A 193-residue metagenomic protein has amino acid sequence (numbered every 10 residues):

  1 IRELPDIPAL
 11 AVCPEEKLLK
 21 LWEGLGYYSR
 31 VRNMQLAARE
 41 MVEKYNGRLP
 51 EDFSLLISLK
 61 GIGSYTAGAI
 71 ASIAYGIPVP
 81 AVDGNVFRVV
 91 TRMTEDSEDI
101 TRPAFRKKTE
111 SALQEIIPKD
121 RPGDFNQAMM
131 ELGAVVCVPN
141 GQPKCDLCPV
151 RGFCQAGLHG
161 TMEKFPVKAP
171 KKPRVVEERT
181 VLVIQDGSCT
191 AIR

Functional and structural regions predicted by a protein language model:
I1-D146, V150-H159, E163: Catalytic cores of DNA base-excision repair glycosylases
E163-R193: N-terminal strand-loop-strand
